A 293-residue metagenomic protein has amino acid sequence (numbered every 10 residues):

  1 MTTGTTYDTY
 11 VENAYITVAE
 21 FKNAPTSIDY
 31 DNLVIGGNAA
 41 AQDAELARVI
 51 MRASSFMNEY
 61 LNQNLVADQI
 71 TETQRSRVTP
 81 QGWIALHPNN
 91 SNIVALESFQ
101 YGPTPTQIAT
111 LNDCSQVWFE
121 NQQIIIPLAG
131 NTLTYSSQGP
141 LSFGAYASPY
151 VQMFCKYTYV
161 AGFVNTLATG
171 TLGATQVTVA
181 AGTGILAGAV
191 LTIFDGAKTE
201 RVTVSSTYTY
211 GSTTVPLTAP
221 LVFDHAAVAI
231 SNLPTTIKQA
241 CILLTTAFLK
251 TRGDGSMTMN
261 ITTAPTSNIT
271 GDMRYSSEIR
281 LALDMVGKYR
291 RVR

Functional and structural regions predicted by a protein language model:
M1-R293: Divalent metal-cofactor coordination and adjacent catalytic microenvironments
